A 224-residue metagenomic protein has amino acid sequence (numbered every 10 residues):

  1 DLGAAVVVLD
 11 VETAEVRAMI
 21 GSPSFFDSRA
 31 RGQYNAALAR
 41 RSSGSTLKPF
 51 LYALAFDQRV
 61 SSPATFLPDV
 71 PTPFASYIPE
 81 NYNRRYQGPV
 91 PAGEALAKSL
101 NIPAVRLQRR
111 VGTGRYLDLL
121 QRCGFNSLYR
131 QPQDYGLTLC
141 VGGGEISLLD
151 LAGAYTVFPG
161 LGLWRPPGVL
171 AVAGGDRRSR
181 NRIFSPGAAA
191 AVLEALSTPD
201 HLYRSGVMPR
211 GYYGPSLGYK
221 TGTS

Functional and structural regions predicted by a protein language model:
D1, V6-D10, M19-I20, F26-A36 (+2 more regions): A penicillin-recognizing enzyme superfamily signal
L2-A4, E15, T46-L47, S62 (+10 more regions): Extracytoplasmic
A5-L9, A18-G21, F66-P68, C140-G142: Soluble periplasmic/extracytoplasmic beta-strand elements of cell-envelope proteins
V11, F26-S28, F56-T65, N126-Y129 (+1 more regions): Secondary-structure transition/capping motifs at alpha-helix termini and the adjoining loop/turn into the next element
T13-A14, N35-L67, A95, L151-P159 (+1 more regions): Active-site SXXK
R41, R85-Y86, A97, K220-S224: Short Gly/Pro-enriched turn/cap motifs at secondary-structure boundaries
S61-Y116, G160, W164, G175-T198 (+1 more regions): Conserved catalytic neighborhood of penicillin-recognizing serine enzymes
I78-N81, G112-G153: Mid-domain, small-residue-enriched loop/turn segments at the edges of structured enzyme/sensor domains
